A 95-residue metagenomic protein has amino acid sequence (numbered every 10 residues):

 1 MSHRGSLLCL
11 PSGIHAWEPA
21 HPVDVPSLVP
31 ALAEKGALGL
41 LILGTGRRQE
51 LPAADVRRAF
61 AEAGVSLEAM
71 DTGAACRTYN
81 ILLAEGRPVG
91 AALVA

Functional and structural regions predicted by a protein language model:
M1-S27: Conserved mixed alpha/beta catalytic, RNA-binding, or beta-rich assembly cores of soluble enzyme, regulatory
I14, G46-R48, V94: Short glycine-rich anion-binding loops that position phosphate/pyrophosphate groups of nucleotides and phosphorylated
H21, L32-G36: Short Lys/Arg-rich amphipathic alpha-helical segments
V25-L32, T78: Short, charged beta->alpha transition segments
K35-A69: Mid-chain, well-packed structural core segment of small domains
T72-R77: Short acidic loop-to-helix transition motifs that present clustered carboxylates
T78-A84: Conserved phosphate-binding catalytic cores of ATP/NTP-utilizing and phosphoryl-transfer enzymes
E85-A95: A polyampholytic, Gly/Pro-enriched intrinsically disordered region
